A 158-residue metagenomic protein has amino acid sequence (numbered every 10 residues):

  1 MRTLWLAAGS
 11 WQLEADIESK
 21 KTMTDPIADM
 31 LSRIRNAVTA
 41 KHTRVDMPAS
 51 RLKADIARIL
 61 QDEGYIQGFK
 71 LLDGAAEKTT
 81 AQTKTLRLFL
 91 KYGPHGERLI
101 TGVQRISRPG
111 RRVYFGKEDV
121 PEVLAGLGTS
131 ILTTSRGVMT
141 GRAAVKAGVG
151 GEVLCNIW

Functional and structural regions predicted by a protein language model:
R2-T3, G9-W158: Core subunits and conserved enzymes of cellular information-processing and envelope-translocation systems across
